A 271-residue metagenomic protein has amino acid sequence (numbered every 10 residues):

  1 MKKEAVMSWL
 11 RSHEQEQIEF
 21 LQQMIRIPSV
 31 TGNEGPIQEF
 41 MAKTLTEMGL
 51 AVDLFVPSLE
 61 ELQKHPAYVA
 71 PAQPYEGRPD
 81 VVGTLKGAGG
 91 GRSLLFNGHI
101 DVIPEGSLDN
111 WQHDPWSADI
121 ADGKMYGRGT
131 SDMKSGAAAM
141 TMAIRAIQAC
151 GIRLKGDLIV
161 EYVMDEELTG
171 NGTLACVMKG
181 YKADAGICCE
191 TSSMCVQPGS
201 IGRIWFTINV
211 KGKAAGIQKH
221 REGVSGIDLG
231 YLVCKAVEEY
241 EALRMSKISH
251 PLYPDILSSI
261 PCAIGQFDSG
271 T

Functional and structural regions predicted by a protein language model:
K2-M125, L154: Acidic/His- and Gly-rich active-site-bordering loop/insert found across diverse amide/peptide-bond hydrolases
Q23, M142-A149, L232-E238: Short glycine/serine- and small hydrophobic-enriched flexible loop segments
A70-E76, V196-S200, Y253-I256: Short Gly/Pro-enriched turn/cap motifs at secondary-structure boundaries
R78, H113, I201-W205, L257: Short, solvent-exposed loop/turn segments at the edges of secondary structure
D119, T207-K213: The feature captures the short pre-catalytic strand/loop hairpin that immediately precedes and shapes the active-site
M125, S131-W205: Acidic/histidine-rich catalytic neighborhood of metal-dependent amide-processing enzymes
G199, I217-F267: Acidic-enriched catalytic cores of C-N bond-cleaving enzymes acting on peptides and small amides
